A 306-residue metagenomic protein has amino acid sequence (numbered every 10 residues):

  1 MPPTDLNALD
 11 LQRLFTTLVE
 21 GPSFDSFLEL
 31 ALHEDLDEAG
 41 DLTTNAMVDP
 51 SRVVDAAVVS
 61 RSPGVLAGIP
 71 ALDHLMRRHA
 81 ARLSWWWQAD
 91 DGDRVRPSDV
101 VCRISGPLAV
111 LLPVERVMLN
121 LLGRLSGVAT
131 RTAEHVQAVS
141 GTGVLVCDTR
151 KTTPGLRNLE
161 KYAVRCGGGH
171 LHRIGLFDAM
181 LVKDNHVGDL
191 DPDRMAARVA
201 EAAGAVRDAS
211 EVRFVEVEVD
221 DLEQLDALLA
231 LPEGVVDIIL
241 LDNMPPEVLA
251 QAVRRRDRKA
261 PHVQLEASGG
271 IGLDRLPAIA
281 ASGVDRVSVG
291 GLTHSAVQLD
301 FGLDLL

Functional and structural regions predicted by a protein language model:
P2-L231, V236-I238, E247-R255, Q264-E266 (+2 more regions): Acidic/glycine-rich phosphate/pyrophosphate-binding loops and surrounding catalytic core that coordinate Mg2+
N243, G269, G291: Short secondary-structure boundary segments
R258: Rossmann-fold NAD(P) dinucleotide-binding segment
P261: Catalytic PLP-binding core of fold-type I/II PLP enzymes
L273: Acidic, divalent-metal-coordinating active-site segment for phosphoryl/phosphodiester hydrolysis, typified by short
G302-L306: Active-site loop ensemble at the mouth of alpha/beta enzyme cores that anchors a bound cofactor
